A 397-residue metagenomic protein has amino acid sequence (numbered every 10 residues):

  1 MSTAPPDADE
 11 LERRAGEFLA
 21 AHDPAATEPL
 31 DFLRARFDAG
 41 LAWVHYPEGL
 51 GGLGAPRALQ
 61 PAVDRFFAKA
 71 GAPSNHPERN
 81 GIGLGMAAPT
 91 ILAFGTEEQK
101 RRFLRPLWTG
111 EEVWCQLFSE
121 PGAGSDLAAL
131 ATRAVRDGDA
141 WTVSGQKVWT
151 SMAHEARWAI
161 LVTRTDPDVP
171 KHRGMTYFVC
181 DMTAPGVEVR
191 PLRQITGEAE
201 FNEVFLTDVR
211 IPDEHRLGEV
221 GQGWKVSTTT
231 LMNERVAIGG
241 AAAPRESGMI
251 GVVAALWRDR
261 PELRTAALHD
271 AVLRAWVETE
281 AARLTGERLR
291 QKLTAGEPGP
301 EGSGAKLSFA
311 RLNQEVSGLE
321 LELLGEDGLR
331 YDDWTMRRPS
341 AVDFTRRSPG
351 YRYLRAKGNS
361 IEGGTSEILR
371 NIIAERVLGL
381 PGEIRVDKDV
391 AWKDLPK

Functional and structural regions predicted by a protein language model:
M1-G81, L92, R102, P106 (+9 more regions): Amphipathic, small/basic residue-rich leader segments at the start of a protein or domain
F37, S317-Y353, G363-I372, E383-D389: A glycine-biased, small/acidic residue-tolerant capping/turn segment at secondary-structure junctions
D38, A42-E111, M152-W158, T279 (+5 more regions): Internal helix-loop-helix
I82, V187-L284, N359, K393-L395: Glycine-rich beta->alpha junctions and the first turn(s) of the following alpha-helix
G110-F118: A short, Trp-centered hydrophobic/proline-enriched beta-strand micro-motif
T132-V135: A structural signal for short hydrophobic beta-strand segments in well-ordered beta-sheet cores
S144-R190: A short core secondary-structure module
V148-A153, I195-T196, G358-G363: Glycine-rich phosphate/pyrophosphate-binding beta-alpha loops
